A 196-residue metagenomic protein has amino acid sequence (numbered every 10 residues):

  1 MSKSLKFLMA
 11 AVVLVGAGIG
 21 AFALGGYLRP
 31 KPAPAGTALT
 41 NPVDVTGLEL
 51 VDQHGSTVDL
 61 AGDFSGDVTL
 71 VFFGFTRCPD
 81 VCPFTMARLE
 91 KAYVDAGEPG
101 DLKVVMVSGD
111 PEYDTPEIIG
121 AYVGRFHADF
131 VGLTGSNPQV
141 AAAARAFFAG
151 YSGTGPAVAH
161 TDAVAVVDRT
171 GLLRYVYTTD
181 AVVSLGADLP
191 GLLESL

Functional and structural regions predicted by a protein language model:
M1-V51, L196: N-terminal targeting signals for export/organelle localization
L48-T69, Y93-A96: A short beta-strand-turn-helix
L60-L89: Short active-site neighborhood of thiol/selenol oxidoreductases, capturing the structured segment around
L70-V71, V104, V164: Hydrophobic beta-strand anchors of alpha/beta hydrolase catalytic cores
F84-A143: Structural microenvironment flanking redox-active thiols in thiol-disulfide oxidoreductases
D129-F130, A141, F147-A165: Structural micro-motif
G155-L196: Thiol-/selenol-based redox modules, centered on thioredoxin-like and closely related oxidoreductase domains
